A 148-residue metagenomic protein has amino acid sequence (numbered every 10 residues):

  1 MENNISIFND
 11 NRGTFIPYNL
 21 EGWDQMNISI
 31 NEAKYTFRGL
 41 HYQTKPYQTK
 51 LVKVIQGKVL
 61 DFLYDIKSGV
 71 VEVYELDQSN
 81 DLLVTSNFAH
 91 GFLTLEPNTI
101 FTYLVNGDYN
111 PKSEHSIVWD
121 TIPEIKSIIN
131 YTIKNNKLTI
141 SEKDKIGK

Functional and structural regions predicted by a protein language model:
M1-D77, N98, Y103-K148: Non-catalytic, conserved peripheral segments adjacent to functional cores
E75-N98: Conserved metal-binding segment of the jelly-roll/cupin
